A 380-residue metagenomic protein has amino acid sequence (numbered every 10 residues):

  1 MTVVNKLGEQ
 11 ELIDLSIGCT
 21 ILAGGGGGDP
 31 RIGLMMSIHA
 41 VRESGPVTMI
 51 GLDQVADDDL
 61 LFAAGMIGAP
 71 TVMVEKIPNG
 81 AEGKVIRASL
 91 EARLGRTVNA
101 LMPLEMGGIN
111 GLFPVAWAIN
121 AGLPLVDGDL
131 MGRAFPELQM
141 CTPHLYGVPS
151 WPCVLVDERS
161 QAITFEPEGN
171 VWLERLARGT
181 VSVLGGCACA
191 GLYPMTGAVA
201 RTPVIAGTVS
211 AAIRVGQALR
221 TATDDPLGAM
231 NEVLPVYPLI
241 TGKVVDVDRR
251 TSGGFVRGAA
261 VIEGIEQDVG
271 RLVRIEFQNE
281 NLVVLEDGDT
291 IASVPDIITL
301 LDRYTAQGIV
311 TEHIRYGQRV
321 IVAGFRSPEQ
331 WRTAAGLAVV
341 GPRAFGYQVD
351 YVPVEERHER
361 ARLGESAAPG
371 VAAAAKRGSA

Functional and structural regions predicted by a protein language model:
I13-I67, Q307, H313-P328: N-terminal low-complexity or amphipathic/hydrophobic leaders
D29-G33, G83-K84, L104-A116, G132-P136: Short glycine/serine/threonine-rich phosphate/pyrophosphate-binding segments that cradle anionic phosphate groups
V55-N99: Glycine-rich oxoanion-binding loops at beta->alpha junctions
V55-P70, M140-T180: A structural-propensity feature for long, helix-poor, extended segments
I119-Q139: Short, acidic/small-residue loops that bind anionic groups at enzyme active sites
C153-V215: Phosphate/diphosphate-binding glycine-rich loops and adjacent basic-rich segments that engage nucleotide
R214-E266: Oxyanion-binding "anion nests"
R249-A380: C-terminal non-catalytic interaction/assembly regions of soluble proteins
